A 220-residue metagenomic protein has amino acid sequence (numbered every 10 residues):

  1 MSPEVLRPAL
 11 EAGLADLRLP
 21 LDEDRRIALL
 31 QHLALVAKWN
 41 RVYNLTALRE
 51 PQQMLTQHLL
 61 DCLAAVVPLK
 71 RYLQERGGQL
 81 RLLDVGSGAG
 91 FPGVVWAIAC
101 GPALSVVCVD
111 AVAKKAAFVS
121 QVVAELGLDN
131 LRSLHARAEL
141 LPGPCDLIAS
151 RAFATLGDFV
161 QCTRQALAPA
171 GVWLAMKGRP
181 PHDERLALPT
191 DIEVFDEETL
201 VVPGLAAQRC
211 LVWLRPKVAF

Functional and structural regions predicted by a protein language model:
M1-G77, L83, K114-A117, Q121-D129: Class I SAM-dependent transferase core
L60-S150, V160-Q161: Conserved SAM/SAH cofactor-binding pocket of Class I
S105, N130-R132, V172, E193-D196: Conserved beta-strand segments of alpha/beta enzyme cores
A138, F153, V202: Hydrophobic pocket-lining residues within nucleotide cofactor-binding pockets
A152-T155, R179: Short glycine-rich anion-binding loops that position phosphate/pyrophosphate groups of nucleotides and phosphorylated
V160-G171: A short glycine-rich, Lys/Arg-flanked "PGG" loop and its adjoining helix->strand segment in the class I
A170-P180: Conserved beta-strand signature within the Rossmann-like core of class I S-adenosyl-L-methionine
G178-F220: Active-site capping/gating segments
